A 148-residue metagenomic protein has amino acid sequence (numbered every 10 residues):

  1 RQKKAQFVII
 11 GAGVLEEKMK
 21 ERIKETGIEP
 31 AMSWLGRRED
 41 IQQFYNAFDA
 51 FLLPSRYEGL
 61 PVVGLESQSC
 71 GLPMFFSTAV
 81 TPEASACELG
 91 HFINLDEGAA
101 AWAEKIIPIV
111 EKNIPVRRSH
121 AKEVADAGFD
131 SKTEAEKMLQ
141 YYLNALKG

Functional and structural regions predicted by a protein language model:
R1-S33, L146-G148: A conserved nucleotide-sugar
R37, R56: Aromatic "clamp/platform" in nucleotide-sugar-dependent glycosyltransferases that forms part of the donor/acceptor
F51-L52: A short hydrophobic beta-strand element within the catalytic core of glycosyltransferases that build diverse glycans
P61-G64: Short glycine/serine-rich donor-binding loops of glycosyltransferases
P73-S77, P82: Short hydrophobic beta-strand element within catalytic cores of glycosyltransferases and related nucleotide-activated
E83-E111: Change "using UDP/GDP/dTDP sugars" to "using nucleotide sugars
I114-K147: A charged, aromatic-enriched C-terminal amphipathic alpha-helix characteristic of glycosyltransferases across folds
